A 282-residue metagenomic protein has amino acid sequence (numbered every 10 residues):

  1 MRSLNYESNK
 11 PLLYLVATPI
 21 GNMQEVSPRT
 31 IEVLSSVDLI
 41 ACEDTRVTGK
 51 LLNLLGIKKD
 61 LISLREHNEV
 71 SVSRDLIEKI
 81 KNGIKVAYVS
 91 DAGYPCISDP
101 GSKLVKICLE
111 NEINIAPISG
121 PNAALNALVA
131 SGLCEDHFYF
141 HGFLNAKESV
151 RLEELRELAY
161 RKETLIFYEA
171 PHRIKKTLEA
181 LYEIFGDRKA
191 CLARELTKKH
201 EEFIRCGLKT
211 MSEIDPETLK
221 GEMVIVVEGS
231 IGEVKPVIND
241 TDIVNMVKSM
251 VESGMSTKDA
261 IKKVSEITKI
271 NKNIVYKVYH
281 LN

Functional and structural regions predicted by a protein language model:
M1-L64: Glycine-rich, flexible N-terminal cofactor/catalytic loop recognition
K10, T164, Y168-N282: A contiguous loop/helix-start segment that scaffolds small-molecule binding in enzyme catalytic cores
P11-L13, G83-A87, E163-T164: Loop/turn-to-beta-strand initiation segments
L13, Y139-Y160: A short, charged helix-loop
L34-I40, E112-A116, T164-L165: Short active-site oxyanion
C42, P117-G120, F167, L192: General beta-strand structural signal in soluble alpha/beta enzymes
L64-V70, L144-K147: Conserved helicase motor
K81-H141, N145: Short glycine-cluster motifs
